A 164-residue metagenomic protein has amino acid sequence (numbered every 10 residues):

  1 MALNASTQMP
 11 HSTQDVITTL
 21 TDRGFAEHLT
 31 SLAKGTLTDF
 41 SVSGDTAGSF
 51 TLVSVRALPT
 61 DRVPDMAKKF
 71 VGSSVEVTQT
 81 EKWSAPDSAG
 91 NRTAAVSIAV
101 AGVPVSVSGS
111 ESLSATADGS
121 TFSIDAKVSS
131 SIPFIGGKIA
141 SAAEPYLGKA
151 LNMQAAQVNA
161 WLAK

Functional and structural regions predicted by a protein language model:
M1-D61, D65-M66: Hydrophobic ligand-binding cavity/cleft-lining segments
V16-L20, I124, V158: Hydrophobic pocket/interface hotspot
L29-G35, D87-G90, V103-V105: Short secondary-structure junctions
T30-K34, S43, M66-A67, E76-E81 (+3 more regions): Glycine-rich loops and low-complexity Gly/Arg-rich segments that provide flexible linkers or classic glycine-based
F50-V53, V77, K82, G90-E144: Beta-strand/loop substructures that line and gate deep hydrophobic ligand-binding cavities in soluble
L58-N91, A95: Charged surface patches that recognize polyanionic ligands
G72-S74, T80, S84-A85, G136-K164: A conserved amphipathic terminal alpha-helix motif
